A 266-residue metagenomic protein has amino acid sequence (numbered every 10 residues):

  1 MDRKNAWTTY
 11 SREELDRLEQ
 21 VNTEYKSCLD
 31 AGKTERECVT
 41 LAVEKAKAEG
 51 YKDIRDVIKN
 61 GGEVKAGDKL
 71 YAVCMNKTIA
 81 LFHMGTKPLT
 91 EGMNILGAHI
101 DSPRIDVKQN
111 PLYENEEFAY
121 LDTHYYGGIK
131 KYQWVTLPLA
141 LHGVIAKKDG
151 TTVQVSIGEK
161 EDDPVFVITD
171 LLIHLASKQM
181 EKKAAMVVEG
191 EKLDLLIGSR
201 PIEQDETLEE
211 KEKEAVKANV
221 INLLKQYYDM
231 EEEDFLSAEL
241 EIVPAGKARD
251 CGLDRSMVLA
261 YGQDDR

Functional and structural regions predicted by a protein language model:
M1-R266: N-terminal hydrophobic/helix-forming segments and targeting peptides
